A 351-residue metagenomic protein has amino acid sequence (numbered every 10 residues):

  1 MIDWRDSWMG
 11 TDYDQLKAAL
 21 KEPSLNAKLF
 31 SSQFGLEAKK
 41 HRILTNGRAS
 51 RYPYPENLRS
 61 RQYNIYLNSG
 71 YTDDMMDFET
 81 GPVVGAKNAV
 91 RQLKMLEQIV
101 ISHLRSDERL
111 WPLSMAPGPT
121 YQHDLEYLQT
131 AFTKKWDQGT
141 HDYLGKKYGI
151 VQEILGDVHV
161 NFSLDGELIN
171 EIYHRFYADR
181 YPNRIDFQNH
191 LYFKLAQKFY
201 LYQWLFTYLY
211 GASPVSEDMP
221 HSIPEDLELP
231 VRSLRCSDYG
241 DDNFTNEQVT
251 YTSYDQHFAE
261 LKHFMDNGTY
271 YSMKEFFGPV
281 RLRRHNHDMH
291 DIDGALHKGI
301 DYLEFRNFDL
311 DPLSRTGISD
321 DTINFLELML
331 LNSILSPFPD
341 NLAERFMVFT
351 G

Functional and structural regions predicted by a protein language model:
I2-G145, Q152-G156: Terminal catalytic/cofactor-binding subdomain
S32, Q152-E153, D293-D301, I318-T322 (+1 more regions): Secondary-structure capping and boundary motifs in well-ordered enzyme cores
R51-Y54, V90, D124, I172-Y173 (+2 more regions): Short conserved micro-motifs at the rims of enzyme active sites and ligand-binding pockets
V83, L282, L310-P312: Short, glycine-/Ser/Thr-/acidic-enriched flexible segments
L110-Y121, I172-A178, L342-T350: Short, glycine/acidic-rich hinge or "gate" loops at secondary-structure transitions that mediate conformational
K134-I150, I154, S163-I300, R306 (+1 more regions): Loop-rich catalytic cores of soluble enzymes, especially ATP-dependent carboxylate-amine ligases and other
H297, N307, P312-G351: Substrate-recognition/cap regions that form aromatic- and gly/pro-loop-enriched pockets for small-molecule ligands
